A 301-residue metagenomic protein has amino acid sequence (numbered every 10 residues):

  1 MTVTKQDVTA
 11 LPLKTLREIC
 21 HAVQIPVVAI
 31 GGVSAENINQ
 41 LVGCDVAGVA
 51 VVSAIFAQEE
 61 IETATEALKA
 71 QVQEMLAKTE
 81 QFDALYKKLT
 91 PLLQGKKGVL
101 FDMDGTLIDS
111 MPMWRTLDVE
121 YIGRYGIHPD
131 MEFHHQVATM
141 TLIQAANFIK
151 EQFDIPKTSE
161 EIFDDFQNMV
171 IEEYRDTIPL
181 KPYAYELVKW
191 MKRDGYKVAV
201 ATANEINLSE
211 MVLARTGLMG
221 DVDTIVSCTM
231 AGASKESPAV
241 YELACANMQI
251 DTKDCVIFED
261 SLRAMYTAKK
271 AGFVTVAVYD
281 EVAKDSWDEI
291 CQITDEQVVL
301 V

Functional and structural regions predicted by a protein language model:
M1-D7, V42-T65: Glycine-rich phosphate-binding active-site loops on the catalytic face of alpha/beta enzymes
M1-Q6, P129, V170-Y174, L208-E210 (+2 more regions): A short acidic, helix-capping loop that chelates divalent metal ions and anchors anionic groups
V8-V28, L68-M75: Alpha-helix-loop-beta-strand connector modules within alpha/beta enzyme cores
H21-I30, K197, T252, F273-T275: Short beta-strand/loop segments at the ligand-binding rim of alpha/beta enzyme cores
A22, V28-A29, V33-V49: Catalytic cores of alpha/beta
G31, T106, T202-N204: Conserved phosphate-coupling serine/threonine residues in phosphotransfer and NTP-handling enzymes
A57-E66, Q73-K97, K189, I206 (+1 more regions): Asp-based, Mg2+/Mn2+-dependent phosphohydrolase catalytic module
L92-W190, D194: N-terminal helical cap/lid subdomain that shapes the substrate entry/recognition surface in HAD-like hydrolases
